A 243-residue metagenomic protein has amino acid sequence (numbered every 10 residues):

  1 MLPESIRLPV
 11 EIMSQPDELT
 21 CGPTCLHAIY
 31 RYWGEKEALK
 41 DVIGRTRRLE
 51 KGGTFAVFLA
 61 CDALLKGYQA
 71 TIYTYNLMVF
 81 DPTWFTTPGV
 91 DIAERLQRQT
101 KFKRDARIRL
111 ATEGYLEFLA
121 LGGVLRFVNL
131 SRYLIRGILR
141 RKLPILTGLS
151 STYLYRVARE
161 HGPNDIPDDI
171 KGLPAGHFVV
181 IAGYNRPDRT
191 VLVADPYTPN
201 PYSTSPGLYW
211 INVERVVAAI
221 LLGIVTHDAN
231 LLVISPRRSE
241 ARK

Functional and structural regions predicted by a protein language model:
M1, I138-P144, S150-K243: Noncatalytic regulatory segments and standalone regulatory/sensor domains
M1-F118, G172, R242-K243: Active-site-adjacent structural segments surrounding the nucleophilic cysteine of cysteine proteases and isopeptidases
Y30-Y32, Y68, Y73-Y75, Y115 (+6 more regions): Sequence-level detector for tyrosine residue identity
E37, F127-L130, I211: Short coil/turn linker and secondary-structure boundary residues
T54, F58, L130, G176 (+1 more regions): Short, well-structured alpha-helical interface segments that form or flank functional binding sites
L121-I138: A Trp-anchored, charged/polar loop motif used as the substrate-binding/catalytic surface of acyl/ester-handling
